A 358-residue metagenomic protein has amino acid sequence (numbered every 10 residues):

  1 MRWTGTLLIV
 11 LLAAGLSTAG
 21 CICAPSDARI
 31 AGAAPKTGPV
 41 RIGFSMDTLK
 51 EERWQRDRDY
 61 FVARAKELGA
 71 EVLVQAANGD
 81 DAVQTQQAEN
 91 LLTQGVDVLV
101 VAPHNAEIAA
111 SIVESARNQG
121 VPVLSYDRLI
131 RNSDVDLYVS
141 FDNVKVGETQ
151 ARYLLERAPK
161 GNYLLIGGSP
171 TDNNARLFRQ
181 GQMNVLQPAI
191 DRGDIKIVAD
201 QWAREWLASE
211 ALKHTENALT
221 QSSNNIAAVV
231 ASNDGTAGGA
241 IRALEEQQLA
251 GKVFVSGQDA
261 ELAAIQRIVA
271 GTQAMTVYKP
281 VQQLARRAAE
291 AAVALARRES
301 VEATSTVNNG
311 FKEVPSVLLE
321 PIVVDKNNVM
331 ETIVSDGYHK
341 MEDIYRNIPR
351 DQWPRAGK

Functional and structural regions predicted by a protein language model:
M1-L8: Bacterial N-terminal signal peptides that target proteins for export
L8-A19: Bacterial N-terminal signal peptides
C21-K358: A residue-level marker of the well-folded mature domains of exported/periplasmic proteins
